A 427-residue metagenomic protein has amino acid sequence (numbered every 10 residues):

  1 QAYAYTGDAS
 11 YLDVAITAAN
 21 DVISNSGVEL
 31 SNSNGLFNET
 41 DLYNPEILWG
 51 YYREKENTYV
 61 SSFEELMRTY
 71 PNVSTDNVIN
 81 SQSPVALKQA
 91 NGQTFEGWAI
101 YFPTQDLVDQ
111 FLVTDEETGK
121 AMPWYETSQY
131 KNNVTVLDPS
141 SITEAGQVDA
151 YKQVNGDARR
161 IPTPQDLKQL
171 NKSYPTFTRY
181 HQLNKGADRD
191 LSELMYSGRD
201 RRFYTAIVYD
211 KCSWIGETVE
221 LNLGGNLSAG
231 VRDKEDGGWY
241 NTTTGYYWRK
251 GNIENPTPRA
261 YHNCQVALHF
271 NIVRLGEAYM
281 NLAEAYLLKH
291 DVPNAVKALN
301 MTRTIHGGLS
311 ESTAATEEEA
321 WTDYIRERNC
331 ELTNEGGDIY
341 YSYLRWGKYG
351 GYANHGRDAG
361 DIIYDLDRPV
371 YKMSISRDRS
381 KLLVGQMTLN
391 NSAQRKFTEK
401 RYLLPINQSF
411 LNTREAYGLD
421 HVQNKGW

Functional and structural regions predicted by a protein language model:
Q1-W427: Acidic/polar-rich alpha-helix caps and helix-coil junctions
